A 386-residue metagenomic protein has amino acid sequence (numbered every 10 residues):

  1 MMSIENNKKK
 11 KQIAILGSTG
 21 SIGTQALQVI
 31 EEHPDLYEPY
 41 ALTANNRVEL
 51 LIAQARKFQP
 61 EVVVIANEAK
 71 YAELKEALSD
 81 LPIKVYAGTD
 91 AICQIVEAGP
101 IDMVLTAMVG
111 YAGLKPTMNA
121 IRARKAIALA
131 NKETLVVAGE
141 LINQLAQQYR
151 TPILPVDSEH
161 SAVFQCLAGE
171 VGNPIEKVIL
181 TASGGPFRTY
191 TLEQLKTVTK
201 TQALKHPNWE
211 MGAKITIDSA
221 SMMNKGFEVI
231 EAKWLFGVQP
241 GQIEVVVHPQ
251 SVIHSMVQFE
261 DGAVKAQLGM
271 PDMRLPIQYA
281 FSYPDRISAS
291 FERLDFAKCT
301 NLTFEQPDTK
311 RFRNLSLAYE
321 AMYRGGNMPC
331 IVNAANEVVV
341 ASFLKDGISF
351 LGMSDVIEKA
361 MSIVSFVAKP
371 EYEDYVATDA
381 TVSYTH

Functional and structural regions predicted by a protein language model:
M1-Y384: Catalytic, metal-anchored helix/loop core of enzyme active sites in primary metabolism
